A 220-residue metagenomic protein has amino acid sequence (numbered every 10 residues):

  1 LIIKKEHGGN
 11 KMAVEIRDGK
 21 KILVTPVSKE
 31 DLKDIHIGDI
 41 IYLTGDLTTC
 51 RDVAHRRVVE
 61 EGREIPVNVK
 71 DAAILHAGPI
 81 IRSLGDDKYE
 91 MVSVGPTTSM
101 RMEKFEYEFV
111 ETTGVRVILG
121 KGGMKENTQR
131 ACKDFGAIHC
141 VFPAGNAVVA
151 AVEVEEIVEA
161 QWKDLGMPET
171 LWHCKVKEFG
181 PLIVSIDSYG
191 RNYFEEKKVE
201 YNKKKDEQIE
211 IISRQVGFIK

Functional and structural regions predicted by a protein language model:
L1-K11: Short, Lys/Arg-enriched N-terminal segments with co-localized hydrophobic residues within the first ~10-30 amino acids
R17-V27: Short, structured beta-strand/loop micro-motifs enriched in basic residues and often containing a Trp
I35-H36: Short, well-ordered loop/turn sites that connect or cap secondary structure elements
T49-F179: Feature captures the catalytic cores and cofactor-binding loops of soluble hydro-lyases/lyases that act on carboxylate
V152-I219: C-terminal binding/interaction regions
